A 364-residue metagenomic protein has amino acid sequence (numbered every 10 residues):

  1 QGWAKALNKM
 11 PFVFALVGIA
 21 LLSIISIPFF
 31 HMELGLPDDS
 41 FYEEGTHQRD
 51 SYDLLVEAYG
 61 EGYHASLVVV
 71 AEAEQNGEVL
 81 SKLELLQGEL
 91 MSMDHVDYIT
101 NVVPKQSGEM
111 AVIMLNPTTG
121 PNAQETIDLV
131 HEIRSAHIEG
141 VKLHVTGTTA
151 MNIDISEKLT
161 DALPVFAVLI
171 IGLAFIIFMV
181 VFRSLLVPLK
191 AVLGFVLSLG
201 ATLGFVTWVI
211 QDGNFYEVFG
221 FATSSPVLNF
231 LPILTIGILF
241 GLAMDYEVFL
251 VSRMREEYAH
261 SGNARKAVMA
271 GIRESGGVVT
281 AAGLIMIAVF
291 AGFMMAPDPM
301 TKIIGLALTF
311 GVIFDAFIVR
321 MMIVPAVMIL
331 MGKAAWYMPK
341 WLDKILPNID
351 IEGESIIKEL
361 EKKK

Functional and structural regions predicted by a protein language model:
Q1-L34, I138, V145-K364: Membrane-embedded transmembrane helical bundles of large multi-pass transporters/channels
H31-Y216, P226, V248: Structured non-transmembrane domains adjacent to transmembrane bundles in polytopic membrane proteins
